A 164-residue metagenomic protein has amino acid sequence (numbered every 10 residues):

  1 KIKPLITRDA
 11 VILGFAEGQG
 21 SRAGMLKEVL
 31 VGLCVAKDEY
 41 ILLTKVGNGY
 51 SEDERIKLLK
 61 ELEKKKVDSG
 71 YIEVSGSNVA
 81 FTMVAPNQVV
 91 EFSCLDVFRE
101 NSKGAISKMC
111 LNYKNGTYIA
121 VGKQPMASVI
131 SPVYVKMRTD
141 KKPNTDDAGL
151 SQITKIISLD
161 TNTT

Functional and structural regions predicted by a protein language model:
K1-E17: Flexible, glycine/threonine-enriched loop-and-boundary segments that flank and lead into catalytic domains of large
L5, E28-K37: Short conserved beta-strand segments at catalytic cores or DNA/RNA-binding microdomains of nucleic-acid binding
L5-T7, G24-L26, A85: Short gly/pro-enriched beta-turn/loop segments at secondary-structure junctions
D9, Q19, D38-T164: Intrinsically disordered, low-complexity regulatory tails
F15, G32-C34, L95: Structured beta-strand/turn binding interfaces of compact recognition modules in eukaryotic regulators
A16-G18, R22, L30, K45: Short glycine/serine/threonine-biased micro-segments
R22-K27, A105: Short glycine/proline-enriched turns and hinge-like loops at secondary-structure junctions
